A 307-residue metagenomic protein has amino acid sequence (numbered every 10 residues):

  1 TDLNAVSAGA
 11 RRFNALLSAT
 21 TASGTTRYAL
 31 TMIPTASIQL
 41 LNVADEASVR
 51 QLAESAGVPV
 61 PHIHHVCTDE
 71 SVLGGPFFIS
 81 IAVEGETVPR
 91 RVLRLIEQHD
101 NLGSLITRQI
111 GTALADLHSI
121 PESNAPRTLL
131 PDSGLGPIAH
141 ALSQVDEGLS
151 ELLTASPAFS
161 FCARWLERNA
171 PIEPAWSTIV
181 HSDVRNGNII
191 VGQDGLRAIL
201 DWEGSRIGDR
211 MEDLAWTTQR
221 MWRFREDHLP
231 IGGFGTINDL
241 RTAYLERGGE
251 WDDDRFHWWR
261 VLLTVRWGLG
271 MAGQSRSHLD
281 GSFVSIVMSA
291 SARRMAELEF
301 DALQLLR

Functional and structural regions predicted by a protein language model:
T1, A290-R307: Regulatory N- and C-terminal appendages and interdomain linkers associated with kinase/kinase-like NTP transferase
N4-W165, N169-P174: ATP-binding pocket architecture of kinase catalytic cores
L130-S133, W251-L263: All-alpha amphipathic helical-bundle segments outside canonical DNA-binding/catalytic cores that form hydrophobic
S177-I179, R197: Conserved protein kinase catalytic-loop anchor
I179-H181, N186: Catalytic-loop of the protein kinase fold
L200-S205: Activation of the activation-loop gatekeeper triad in protein kinase-fold domains
E212-G249, L262-G281: Active-site activation/catalytic loop segments of kinase-like enzymes and analogous catalytic loops in related
